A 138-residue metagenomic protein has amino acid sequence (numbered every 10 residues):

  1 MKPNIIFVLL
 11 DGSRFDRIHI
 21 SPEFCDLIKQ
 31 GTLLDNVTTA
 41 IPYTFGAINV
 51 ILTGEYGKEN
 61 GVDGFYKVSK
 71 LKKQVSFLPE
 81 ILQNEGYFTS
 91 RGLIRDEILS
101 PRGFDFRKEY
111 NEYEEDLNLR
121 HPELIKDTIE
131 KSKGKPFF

Functional and structural regions predicted by a protein language model:
K2, R14-F138: Active-site-proximal alpha/beta segments of enzymes that process anionic O-linked groups
N4-D11: Short, hydrophobic/glycine-enriched beta-strand segments
